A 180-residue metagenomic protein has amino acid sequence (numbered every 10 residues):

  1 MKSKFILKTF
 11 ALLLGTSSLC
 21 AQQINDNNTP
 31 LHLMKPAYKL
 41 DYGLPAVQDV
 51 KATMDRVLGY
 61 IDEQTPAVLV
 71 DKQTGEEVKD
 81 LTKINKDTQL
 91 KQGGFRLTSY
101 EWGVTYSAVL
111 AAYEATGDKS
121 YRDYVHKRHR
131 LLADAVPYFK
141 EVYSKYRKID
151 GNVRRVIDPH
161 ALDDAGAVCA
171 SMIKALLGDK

Functional and structural regions predicted by a protein language model:
M1-Q23: Bacterial Sec-dependent N-terminal signal peptides
F5, K91, N152-R154: Residue-level detector of functional hotspots within protein domains
A11, V104, A167-A170: Hydrophobic side chains within alpha-helical segments
Q23-K148: Low-complexity, Ser/Thr/Pro/Gly-enriched N-terminal "stalk/linker" regions
R122-K127, L132-K180: Extended ligand-binding groove/face enriched in aromatic
